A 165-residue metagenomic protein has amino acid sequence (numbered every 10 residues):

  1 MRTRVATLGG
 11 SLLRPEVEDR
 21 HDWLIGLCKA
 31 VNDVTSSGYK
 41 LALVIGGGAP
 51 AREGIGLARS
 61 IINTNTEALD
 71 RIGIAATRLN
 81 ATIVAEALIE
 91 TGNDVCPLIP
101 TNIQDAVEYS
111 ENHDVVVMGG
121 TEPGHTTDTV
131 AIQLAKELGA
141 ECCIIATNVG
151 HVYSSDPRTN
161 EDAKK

Functional and structural regions predicted by a protein language model:
M1-A42: N-terminal glycine-/serine-/threonine-rich phosphate-binding loop
V5-G9, I45-G46, V117-G120, I145-A146: Short beta-strand segments
P15-E16, P50-G54, P123-L134, V152-S155: Short glycine/serine/threonine-rich phosphate/pyrophosphate-binding segments that cradle anionic phosphate groups
Y39-A42, N112-V116: Loop/turn-to-beta-strand initiation segments
R52-A76: A charged helix-plus-loop insertion that forms the helical arch/lid used to bind and gate nucleic-acid substrates
R59-S60, D94-V115, G124, K136 (+1 more regions): Active-site phosphate/oxyanion-binding loops
A75-P100: Ordered, amphipathic secondary-structure segments that act as subunit-interaction surfaces in large macromolecular
